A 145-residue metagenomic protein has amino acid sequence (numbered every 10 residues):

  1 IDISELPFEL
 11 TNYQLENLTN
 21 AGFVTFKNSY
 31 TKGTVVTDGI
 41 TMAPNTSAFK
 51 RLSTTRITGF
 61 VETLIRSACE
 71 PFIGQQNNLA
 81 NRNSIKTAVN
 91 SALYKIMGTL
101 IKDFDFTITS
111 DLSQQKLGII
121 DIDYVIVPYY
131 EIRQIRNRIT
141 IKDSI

Functional and structural regions predicted by a protein language model:
I1-I145: Structured, hydrophobic secondary-structure cores that serve as assembly/anchoring elements
